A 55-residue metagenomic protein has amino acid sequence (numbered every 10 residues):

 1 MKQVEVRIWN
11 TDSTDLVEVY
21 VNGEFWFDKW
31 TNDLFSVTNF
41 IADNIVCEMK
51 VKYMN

Functional and structural regions predicted by a protein language model:
M1-N55: Terminal leader/tail segments of proteins
